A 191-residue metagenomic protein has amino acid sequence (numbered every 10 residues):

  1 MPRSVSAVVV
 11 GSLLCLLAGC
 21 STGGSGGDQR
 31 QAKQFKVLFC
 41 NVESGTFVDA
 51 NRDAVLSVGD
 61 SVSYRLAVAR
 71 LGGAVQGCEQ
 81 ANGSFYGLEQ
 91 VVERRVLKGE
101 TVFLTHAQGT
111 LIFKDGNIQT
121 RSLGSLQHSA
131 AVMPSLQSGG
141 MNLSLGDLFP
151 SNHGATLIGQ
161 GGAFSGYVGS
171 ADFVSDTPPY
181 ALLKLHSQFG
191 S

Functional and structural regions predicted by a protein language model:
M1-V9: Bacterial N-terminal signal peptides that target proteins for export
L16-G19: C-terminal motif of bacterial Sec signal peptides marking the signal peptidase cleavage site
S21-G23: Bacterial signal peptide processing site
G26-S191: Beta-strand-enriched cores of mature, soluble protein domains
